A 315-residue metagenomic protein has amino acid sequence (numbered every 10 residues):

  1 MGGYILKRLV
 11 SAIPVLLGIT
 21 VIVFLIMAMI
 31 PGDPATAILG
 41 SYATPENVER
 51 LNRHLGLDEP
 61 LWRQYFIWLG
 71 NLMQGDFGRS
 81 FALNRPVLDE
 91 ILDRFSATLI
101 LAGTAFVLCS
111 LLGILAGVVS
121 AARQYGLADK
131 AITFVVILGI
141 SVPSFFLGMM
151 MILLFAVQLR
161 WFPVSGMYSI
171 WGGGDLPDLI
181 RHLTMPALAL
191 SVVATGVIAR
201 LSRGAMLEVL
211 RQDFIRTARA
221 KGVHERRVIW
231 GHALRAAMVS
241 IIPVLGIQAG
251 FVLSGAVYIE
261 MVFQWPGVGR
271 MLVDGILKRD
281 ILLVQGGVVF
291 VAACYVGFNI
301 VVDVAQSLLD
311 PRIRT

Functional and structural regions predicted by a protein language model:
G2-Y4, I13, D93-A128, S144 (+2 more regions): Alpha-helical transmembrane segments of integral membrane proteins, especially multi-pass inner/plasma-membrane
V15-F66, L159-L179: Hydrophobic alpha-helical transmembrane segments of membrane transport/permease proteins and related membrane-embedded
I19, T36-L39, R63, G78-F81 (+6 more regions): Short, hydrophobic secondary-structure boundary micro-motifs
I22-M29, G70, F134-S165, A189-T195: Membrane-water interface segments at the C-terminal ends of transmembrane alpha-helices in multi-pass inner-membrane
A43-T44, G56-L57, Q74, G78 (+4 more regions): Residue-level marker of structural boundaries
D58-I114: An internal, D/E-rich "acidic patch" concept
